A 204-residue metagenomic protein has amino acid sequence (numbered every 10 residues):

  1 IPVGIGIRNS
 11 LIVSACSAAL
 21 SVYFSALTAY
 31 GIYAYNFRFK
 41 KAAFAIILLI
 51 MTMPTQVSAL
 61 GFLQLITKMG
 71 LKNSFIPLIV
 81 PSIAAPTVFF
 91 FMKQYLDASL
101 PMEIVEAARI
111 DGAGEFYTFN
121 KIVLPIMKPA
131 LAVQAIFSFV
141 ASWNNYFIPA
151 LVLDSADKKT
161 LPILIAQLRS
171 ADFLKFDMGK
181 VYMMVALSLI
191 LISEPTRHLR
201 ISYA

Functional and structural regions predicted by a protein language model:
I1-S193, R197, S202: A structural signal for multi-pass alpha-helical bundles of membrane permease subunits that mediate small-molecule
